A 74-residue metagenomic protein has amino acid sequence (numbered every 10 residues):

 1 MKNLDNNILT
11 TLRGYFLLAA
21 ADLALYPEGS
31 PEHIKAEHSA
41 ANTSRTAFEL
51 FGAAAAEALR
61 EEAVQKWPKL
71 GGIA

Functional and structural regions predicted by a protein language model:
M1-N6, Q65-A74: Short intrinsically disordered terminal tails
N3, D22-K35, F51-A56: Charged, low-complexity interaction regions
D5-L18, A36-A40: Short amphipathic alpha-helical heptad-repeat segments
P31-N42, E61: Short, charged, amphipathic alpha-helical segments
N42-A58: Amphipathic alpha-helical coiled-coil segments
